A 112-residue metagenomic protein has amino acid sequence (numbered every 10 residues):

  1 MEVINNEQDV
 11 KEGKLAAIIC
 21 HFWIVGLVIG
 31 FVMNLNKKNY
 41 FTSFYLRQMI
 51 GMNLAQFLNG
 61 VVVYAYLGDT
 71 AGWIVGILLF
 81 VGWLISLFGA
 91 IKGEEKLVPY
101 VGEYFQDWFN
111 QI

Functional and structural regions predicted by a protein language model:
M1-E12, Y104-I112: Low-complexity, intrinsically disordered extramembrane tails and loops of integral membrane proteins
V3-N5, Y64, E94-L97, V101 (+1 more regions): Terminal and domain-boundary regions
N6-V10, V32-S43: Short juxtamembrane and helix-loop transition motifs at transmembrane-helix boundaries in membrane proteins
A16-N34, F44-L87: Hydrophobic alpha-helical transmembrane segments in multi-pass membrane proteins
L35-N39, G68, I91-V98: Transmembrane helix-loop junctions in multipass membrane proteins, especially transporters and channels
Y40-R47, E103: Short amphipathic alpha-helical coupling elements at transmembrane boundaries
G68-W73, Y100-Q111: Juxtamembrane/interfacial segments around transmembrane helices
I85-F105: C-terminal structural segments of small proteins and small subunits
